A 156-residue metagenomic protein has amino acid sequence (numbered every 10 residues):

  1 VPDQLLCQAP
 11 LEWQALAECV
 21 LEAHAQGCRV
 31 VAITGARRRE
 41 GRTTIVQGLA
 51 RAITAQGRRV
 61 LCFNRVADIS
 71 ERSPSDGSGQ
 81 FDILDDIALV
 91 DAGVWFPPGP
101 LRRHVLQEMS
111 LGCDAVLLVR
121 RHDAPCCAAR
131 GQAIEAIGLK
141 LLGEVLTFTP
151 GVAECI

Functional and structural regions predicted by a protein language model:
V1-P2: Generic N-terminal amphipathic, Lys/Arg-enriched alpha-helix
L5-P74: Walker A/P-loop phosphate-binding motif and the immediately C-terminal alpha-helix
P74-I156: Conserved catalytic-core segment of NTP-binding enzymes
